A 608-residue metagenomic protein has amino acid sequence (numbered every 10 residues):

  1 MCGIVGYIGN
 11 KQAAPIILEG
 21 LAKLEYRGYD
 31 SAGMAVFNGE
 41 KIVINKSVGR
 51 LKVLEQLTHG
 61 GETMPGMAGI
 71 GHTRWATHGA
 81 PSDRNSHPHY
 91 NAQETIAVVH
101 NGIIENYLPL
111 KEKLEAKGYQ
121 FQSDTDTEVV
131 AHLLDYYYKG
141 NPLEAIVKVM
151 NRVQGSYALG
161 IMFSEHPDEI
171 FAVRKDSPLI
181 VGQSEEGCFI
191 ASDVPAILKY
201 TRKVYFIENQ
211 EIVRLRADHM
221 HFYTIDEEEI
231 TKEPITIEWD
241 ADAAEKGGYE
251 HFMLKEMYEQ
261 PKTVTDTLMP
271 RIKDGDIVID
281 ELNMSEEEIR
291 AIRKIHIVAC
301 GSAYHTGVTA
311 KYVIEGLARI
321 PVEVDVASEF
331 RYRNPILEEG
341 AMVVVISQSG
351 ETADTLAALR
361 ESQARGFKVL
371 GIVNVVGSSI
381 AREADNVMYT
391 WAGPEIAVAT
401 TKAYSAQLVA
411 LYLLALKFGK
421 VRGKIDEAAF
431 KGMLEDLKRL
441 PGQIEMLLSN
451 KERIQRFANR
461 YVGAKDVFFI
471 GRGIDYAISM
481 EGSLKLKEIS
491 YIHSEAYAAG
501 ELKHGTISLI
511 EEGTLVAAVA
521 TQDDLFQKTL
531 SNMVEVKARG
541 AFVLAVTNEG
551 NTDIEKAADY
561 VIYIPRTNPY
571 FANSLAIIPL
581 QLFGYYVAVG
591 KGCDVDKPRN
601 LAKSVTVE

Functional and structural regions predicted by a protein language model:
M1-E250, K262-K294, Y332, E427 (+4 more regions): Conserved short alpha-helical segments that host acidic/polar catalytic motifs at enzyme active sites
Y7-N10, H100, Q120, Y136-K139 (+17 more regions): Hydrophobic alpha-helical scaffolding
M67, G71-R84, K273-E287, A310-I346 (+1 more regions): Glycine-rich oxoanion-binding loops at beta->alpha junctions
A68, I96, K294-H296, M342 (+3 more regions): Structural motif
P88-Y90, F171-A172, V204-Y205, I212-R214 (+12 more regions): Replace "in large, NTP-powered and nucleic-acid-processing enzymes" with "in large, NTP-powered factors and other
E227, F542, E555-A557, T567-E608: Generic C-terminus detector
Q260-V264, L268-H296, N386-L515, A588-E608: Active-site phosphate/pyrophosphate-binding segments
R290-G432, D436-R439, V519-Y560, F583 (+1 more regions): Glycine-rich phosphate-binding loops that contact phosphosugars or nucleotide phosphates
